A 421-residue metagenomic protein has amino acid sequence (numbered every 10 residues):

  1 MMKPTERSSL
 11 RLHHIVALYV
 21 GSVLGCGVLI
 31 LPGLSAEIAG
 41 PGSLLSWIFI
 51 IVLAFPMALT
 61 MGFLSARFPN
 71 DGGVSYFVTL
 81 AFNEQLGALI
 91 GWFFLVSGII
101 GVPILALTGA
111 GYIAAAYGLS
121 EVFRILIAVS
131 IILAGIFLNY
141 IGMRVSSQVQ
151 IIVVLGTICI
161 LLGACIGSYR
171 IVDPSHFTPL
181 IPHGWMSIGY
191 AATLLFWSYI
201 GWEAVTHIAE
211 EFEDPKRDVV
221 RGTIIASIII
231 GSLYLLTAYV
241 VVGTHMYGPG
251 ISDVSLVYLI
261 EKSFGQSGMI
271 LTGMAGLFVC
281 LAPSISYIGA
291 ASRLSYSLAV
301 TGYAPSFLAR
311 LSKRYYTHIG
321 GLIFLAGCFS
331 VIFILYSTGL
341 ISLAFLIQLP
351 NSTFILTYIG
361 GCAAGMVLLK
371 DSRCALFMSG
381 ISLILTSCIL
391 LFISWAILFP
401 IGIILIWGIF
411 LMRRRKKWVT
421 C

Functional and structural regions predicted by a protein language model:
M1-G33, E37-G42, I48, A54-F55 (+3 more regions): Membrane-interface "cap" regions at the ends of multi-pass membrane proteins
M2, T79, A106-I127, E211-P215 (+3 more regions): Helix-loop-helix connectors at the membrane interface of multi-pass transporters/channels
M2-R7, L44, I48, G118-F123 (+2 more regions): Helix-loop-helix junctions that connect adjacent transmembrane segments in multi-pass membrane transporters
S9-Y19, N83-V96, I127-I131, H183-L195 (+4 more regions): Select transmembrane alpha-helical segments in multipass membrane proteins
H14, I48-F49, A116-M143, L155-C165 (+5 more regions): Transmembrane alpha-helical segments of multi-pass small-molecule transport proteins
L34-I38, S46, F55-Y140, V145 (+4 more regions): Hydrophobic transmembrane alpha-helices that form the core helical bundles of multi-pass secondary transporters
Y76-F77, N83, A115-L119, I224-I285 (+2 more regions): TM-loop-TM module centered on a large, flexible mid-protein loop between adjacent transmembrane helices in multi-pass
G167, A363-C421: A generic transmembrane alpha-helix motif of multi-pass inner-membrane proteins
